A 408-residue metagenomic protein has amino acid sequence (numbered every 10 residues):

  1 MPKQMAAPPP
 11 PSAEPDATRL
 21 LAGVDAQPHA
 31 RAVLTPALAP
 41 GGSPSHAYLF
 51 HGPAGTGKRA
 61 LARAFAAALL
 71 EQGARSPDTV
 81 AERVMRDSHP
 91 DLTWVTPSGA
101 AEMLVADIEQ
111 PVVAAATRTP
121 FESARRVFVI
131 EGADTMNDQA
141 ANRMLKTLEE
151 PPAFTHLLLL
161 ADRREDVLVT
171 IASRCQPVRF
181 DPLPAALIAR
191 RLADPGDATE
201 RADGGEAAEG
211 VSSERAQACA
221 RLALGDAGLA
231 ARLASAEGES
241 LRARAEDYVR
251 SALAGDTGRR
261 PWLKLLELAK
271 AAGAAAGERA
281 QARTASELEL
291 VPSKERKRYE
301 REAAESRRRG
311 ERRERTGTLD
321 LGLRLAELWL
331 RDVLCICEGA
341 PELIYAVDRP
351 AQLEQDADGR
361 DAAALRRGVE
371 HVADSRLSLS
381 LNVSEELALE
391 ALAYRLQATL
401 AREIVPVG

Functional and structural regions predicted by a protein language model:
P2-A68, Q72-V84, A153-F154, D162-G322 (+1 more regions): Charged, glycine-rich active-site and insertion segments that engage polyanionic ligands
L34-A39, V105-V127, T135, N142-K146: Conserved alpha-helical scaffold flanking the Walker A/P-loop in AAA+ ATPase domains
S43-P44, M85-P90, S98, F121-A124 (+1 more regions): Short loop/turn elements that form and flank the Walker-type P-loop nucleotide-binding site in RecA-like NTPase cores
H51, I130-E131: Residues at the beta-strand->loop junction immediately N-terminal to the Walker
D78-M103, E165-V167: AAA+/P-loop NTPase substrate/partner-engagement loops
S98-A106, A133, P177: Flexible beta-alpha connector loops of hexameric P-loop NTPases
T117, N142-L159, V169: Conserved catalytic/switch belt of AAA+ P-loop NTPases
F128, L158-A161: Conserved D-loop beta-strand region of ABC ATPase nucleotide-binding domains
